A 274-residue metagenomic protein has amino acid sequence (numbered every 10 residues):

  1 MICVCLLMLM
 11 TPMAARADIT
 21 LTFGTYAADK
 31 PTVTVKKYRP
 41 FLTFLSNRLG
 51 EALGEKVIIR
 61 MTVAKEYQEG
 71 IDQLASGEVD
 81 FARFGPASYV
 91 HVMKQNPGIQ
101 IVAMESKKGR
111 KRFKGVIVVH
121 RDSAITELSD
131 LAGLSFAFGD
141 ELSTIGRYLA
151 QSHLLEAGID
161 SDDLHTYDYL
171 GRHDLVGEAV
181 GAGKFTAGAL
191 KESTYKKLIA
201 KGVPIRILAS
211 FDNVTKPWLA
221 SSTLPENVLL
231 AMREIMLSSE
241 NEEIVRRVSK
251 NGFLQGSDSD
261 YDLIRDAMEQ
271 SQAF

Functional and structural regions predicted by a protein language model:
M1-E78, R246-F274: N-terminal hydrophobic or amphipathic helices and topogenic motifs
D18, T22-R48, A87, K111-G177 (+1 more regions): Bilobed "Venus flytrap"/periplasmic-binding protein-like clamshell domains and structurally analogous long
D18-P31, A103, K107-V119, A200-E242 (+2 more regions): Periplasmic-binding protein-like
S46-G54, A75, V79, L155 (+4 more regions): Sec-exported extracytoplasmic/periplasmic mature domains
E55-D72, A87, S161-E178, N213-V214: Short helix-initiation/N-cap motifs at beta->coil->alpha
A64-A82, Q95-N96, S129, H173-F185: Short helices/loops that flank or line small-molecule/ion binding pockets
D80-A82, Y89-K114: Short beta-strand-centered segments that line the small-molecule binding cleft or hinge of alpha/beta clamshell
R83-N96, H153-E156, E178-R206, S210: A ligand-binding cleft/hinge motif common to bilobed small-molecule-binding domains
